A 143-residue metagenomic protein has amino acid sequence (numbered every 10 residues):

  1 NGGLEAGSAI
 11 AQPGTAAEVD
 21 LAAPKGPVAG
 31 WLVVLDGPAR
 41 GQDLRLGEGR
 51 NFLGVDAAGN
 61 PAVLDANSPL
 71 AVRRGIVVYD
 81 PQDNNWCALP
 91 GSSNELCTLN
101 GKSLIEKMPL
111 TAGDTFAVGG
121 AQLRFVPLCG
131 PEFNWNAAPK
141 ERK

Functional and structural regions predicted by a protein language model:
N1-A66, G130-K143: Intrinsically disordered, low-complexity acidic Ser/Thr-rich regulatory segments
R45-Q122: Forkhead-associated
G91, L128-C129: Sparse recognition of residues in long alpha-helices and their boundaries
G113-D114, V126, F133: Alpha-helix termini
